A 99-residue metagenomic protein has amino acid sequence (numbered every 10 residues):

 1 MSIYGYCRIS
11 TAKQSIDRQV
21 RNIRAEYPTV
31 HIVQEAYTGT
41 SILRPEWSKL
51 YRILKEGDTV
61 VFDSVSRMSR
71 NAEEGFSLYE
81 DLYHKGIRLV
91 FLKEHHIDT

Functional and structural regions predicted by a protein language model:
M1-T99: Short, structured surface patches at the beginning of a domain
